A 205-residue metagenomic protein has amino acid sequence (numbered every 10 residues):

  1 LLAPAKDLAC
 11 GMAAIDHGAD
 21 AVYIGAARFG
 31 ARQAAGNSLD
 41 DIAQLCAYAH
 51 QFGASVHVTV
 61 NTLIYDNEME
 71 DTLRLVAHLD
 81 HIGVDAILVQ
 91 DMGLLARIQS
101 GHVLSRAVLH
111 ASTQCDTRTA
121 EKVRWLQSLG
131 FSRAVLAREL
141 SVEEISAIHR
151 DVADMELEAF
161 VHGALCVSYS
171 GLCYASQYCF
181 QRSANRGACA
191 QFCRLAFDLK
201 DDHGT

Functional and structural regions predicted by a protein language model:
L1-T117, E144-T205: Active-site pocket-lining/capping segments in soluble small-molecule metabolic enzymes
R124, S128, D154-E156: Active-site neighborhood of glycoside hydrolase catalytic domains
S128-L136, L140: Extended, well-folded interaction surfaces typified by the phenylalanyl-tRNA synthetase beta subunit core
